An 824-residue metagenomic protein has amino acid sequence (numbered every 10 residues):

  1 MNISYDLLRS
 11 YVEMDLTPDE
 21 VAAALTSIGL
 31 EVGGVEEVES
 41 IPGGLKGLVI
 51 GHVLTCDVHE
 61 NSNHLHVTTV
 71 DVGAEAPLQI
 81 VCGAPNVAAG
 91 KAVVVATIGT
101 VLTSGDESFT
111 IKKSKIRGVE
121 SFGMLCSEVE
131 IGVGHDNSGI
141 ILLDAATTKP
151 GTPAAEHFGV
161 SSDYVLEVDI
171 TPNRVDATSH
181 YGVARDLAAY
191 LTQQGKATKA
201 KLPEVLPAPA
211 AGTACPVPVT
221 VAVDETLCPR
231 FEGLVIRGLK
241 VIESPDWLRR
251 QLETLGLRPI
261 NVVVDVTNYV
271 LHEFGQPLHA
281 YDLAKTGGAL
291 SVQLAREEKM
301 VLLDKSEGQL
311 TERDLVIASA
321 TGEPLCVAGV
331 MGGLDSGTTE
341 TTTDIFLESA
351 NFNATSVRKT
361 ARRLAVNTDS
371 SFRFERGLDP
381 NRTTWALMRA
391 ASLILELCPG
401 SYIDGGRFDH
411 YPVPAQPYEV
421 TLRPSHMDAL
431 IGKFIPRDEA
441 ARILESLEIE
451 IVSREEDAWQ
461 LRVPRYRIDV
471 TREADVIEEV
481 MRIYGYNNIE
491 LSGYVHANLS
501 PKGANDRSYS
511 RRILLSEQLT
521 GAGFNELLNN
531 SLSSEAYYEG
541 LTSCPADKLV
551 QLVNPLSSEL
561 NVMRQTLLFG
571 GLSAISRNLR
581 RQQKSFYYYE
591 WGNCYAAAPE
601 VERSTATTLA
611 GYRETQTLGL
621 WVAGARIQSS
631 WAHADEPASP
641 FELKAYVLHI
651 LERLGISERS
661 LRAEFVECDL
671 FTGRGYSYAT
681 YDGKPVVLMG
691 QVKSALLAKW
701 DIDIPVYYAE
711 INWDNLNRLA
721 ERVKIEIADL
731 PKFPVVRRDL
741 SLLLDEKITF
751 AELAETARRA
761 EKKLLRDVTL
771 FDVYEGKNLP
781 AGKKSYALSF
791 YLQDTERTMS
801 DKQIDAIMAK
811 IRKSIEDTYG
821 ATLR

Functional and structural regions predicted by a protein language model:
M1-A211, F346, R363, D369 (+4 more regions): Phosphate-backbone binding interfaces of nucleic-acid-interacting proteins
N2, E445-I449, D469, E473 (+6 more regions): A carboxyl-terminal module marker
S4-Y5, A23, I28, S40 (+1 more regions): Glycine/proline-enriched, intrinsically flexible loops and inter-domain linkers
S40-G44, P207-P209, V270, R462 (+6 more regions): Beta-rich nucleic-acid/ligand-interaction surfaces
V49-Q79, R249-R250, T254, N261 (+1 more regions): Conserved mixed alpha/beta core segments that line enzyme active sites in large multi-domain catalysts
R117-E130, G139-L142, A155-Y164, K305 (+5 more regions): Mobile "lid/hinge" segments at catalytic clefts and subdomain interfaces of large enzymes
L187, L191-V223, C398-M427, F434 (+1 more regions): Terminal amphipathic helices with adjacent charged low-complexity linkers/tails
V420-P424, D428-F586, R738, Y791-E796 (+1 more regions): Extended, well-folded interaction surfaces typified by the phenylalanyl-tRNA synthetase beta subunit core
